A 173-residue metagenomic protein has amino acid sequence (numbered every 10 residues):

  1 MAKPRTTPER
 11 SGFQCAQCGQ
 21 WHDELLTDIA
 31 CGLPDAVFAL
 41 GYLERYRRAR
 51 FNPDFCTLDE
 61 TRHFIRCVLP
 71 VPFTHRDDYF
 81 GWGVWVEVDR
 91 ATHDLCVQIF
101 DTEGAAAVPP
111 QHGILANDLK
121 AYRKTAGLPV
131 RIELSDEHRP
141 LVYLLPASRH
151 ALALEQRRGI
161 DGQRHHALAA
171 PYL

Functional and structural regions predicted by a protein language model:
M1-T74, D78: Basic, glycine-/proline-tolerant helical and adjacent loop/strand elements that line or dock onto nucleic-acid
I29-G32, D78-W85, V142-L144: Short, well-ordered strand-loop elements centered on a beta-strand within folded domains, enriched for acidic residues
V37-F38, A91-V97: Short, surface-exposed linear segments at secondary-structure transitions and domain or protein termini
R45-R48, Q98-E103: Short C-terminal domain-edge/linker segments immediately following a structured domain
R66, C96-V97, H166: Generic detector of well-ordered alpha-helical segments enriched in charged/polar residues, highlighting helical
C67, V71-R76, G81-H93, D101-A105: Short, intrinsically disordered terminal segments enriched in charged and Pro/Gly residues
F100-L173: C-terminal, charged low-complexity interaction regions
